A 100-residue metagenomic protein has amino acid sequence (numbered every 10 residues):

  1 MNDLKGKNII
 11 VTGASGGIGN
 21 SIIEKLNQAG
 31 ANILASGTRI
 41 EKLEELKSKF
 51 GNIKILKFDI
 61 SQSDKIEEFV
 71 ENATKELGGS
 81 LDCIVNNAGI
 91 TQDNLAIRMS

Functional and structural regions predicted by a protein language model:
M1-K7: Flexible N-terminal pre-Rossmann segment of NAD(P)-dependent oxidoreductases
N8, S15-G16: Conserved glycine-rich cofactor-binding loop
T12, L81-A88: Rossmann-fold scaffold of SDR-type NAD(P)-dependent oxidoreductases
G17, S21, T91: NAD(P)H-binding Rossmann-fold N-terminus in SDR/SDR-like oxidoreductases, specifically the glycine-rich beta1-alpha1
L26: Aromatic pocket-lining residues of Rossmann-like dinucleotide-binding sites
A29-E44: Conserved glycine-rich Rossmann-like NAD(P)H-binding loop of the short-chain dehydrogenase/reductase
F58-F69: The beta1-alpha1 cofactor-binding region of Rossmann-like NAD(H)/NADP(H)-dependent oxidoreductases
E67, T91-S100: Conserved mid-core segment of classical short-chain dehydrogenase/reductases
